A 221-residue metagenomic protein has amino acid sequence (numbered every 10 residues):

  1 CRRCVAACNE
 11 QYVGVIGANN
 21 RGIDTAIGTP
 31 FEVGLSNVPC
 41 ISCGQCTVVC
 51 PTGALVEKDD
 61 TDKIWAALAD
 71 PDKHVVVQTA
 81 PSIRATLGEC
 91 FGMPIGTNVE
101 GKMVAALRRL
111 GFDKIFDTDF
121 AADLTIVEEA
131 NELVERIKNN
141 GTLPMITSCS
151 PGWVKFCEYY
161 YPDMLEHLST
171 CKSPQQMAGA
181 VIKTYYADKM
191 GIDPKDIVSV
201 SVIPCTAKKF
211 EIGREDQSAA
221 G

Functional and structural regions predicted by a protein language model:
C1-C4, C8, C40-C46, C50 (+1 more regions): Short cysteine clusters
C4, Y12, C46, P51 (+3 more regions): Short loop/turn motifs at secondary-structure junctions
A6-E10, G17, C50, P81-I83 (+1 more regions): Short N-terminal signal/transit or membrane-insertion segments and the immediately adjacent low-complexity/disordered
E10-P39, G53-V75: Non-heme iron-sulfur electron-transfer modules
R21-G22, G44, G92: Glycine-centered flexibility motif
G34-K58, E158-P162, C171: Helix-enriched interaction subdomains in cytosolic or periplasmic regions, typified by TIR/SEFIR signaling/NADase cores
V56-G221: Iron-sulfur-associated redox domains of electron-transfer enzymes in respiratory and anaerobic energy metabolism
